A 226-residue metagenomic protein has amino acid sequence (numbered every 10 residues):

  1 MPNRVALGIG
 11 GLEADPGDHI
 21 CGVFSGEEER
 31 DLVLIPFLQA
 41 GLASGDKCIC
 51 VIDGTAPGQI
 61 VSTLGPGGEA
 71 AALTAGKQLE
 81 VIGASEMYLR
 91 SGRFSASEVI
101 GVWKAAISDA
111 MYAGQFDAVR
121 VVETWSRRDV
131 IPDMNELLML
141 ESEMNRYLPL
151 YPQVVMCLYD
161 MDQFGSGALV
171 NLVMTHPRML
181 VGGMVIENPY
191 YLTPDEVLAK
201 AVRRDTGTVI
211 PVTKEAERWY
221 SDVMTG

Functional and structural regions predicted by a protein language model:
M1-G226: Non-catalytic regulatory/interaction regions at protein termini and inter-domain linkers
